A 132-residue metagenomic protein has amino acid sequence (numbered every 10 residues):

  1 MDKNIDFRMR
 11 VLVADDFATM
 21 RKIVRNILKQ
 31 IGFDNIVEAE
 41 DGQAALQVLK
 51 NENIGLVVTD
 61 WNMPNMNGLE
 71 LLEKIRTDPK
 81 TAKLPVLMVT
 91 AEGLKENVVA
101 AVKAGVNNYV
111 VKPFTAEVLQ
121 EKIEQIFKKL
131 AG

Functional and structural regions predicted by a protein language model:
A18-V37: Two-component/phosphorelay signaling modules centered on CheY-like receiver
R25-N26, E70, G93-N108: Alpha4 helix (beta4-alpha4-beta5 surface) of REC/receiver domains from two-component response regulators
E38-Q47, G68: Helix N-cap/capping motif at the beta->alpha junctions
Q47, L69-A82: Short amphipathic alpha-helix used as the core "switch/output" element in two-component signaling
E52-V58: Active-site beta3 strand of CheY-like receiver
M63: Receiver (REC) domain active-site loop signature in two-component systems and cognate sites in sensor histidine kinases
F114-I123: C-terminal output helix
